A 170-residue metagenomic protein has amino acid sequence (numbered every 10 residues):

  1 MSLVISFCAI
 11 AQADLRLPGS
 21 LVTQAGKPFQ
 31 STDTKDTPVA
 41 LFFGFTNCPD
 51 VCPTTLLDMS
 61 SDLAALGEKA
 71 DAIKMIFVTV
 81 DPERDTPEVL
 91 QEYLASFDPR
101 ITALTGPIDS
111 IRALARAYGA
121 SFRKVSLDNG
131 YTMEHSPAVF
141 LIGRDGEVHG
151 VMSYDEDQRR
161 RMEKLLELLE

Functional and structural regions predicted by a protein language model:
M1-V22, L168-E170: N-terminal targeting signals for export/organelle localization
R16-L17, V39, S136-P137: Short loop/turn microsegments at loop-to-beta-strand junctions
G19-V39: A short beta-strand-turn-helix
T32-T55, M59: Short active-site neighborhood of thiol/selenol oxidoreductases, capturing the structured segment around
A40-L41, M75, V139: Hydrophobic beta-strand anchors of alpha/beta hydrolase catalytic cores
T54-L114: Structural microenvironment flanking redox-active thiols in thiol-disulfide oxidoreductases
I101-L104, I111, Y118-A120, S126 (+2 more regions): Soluble extramembrane regions of membrane proteins in the secretory/endomembrane system
D128-E170: Thiol-/selenol-based redox modules, centered on thioredoxin-like and closely related oxidoreductase domains
